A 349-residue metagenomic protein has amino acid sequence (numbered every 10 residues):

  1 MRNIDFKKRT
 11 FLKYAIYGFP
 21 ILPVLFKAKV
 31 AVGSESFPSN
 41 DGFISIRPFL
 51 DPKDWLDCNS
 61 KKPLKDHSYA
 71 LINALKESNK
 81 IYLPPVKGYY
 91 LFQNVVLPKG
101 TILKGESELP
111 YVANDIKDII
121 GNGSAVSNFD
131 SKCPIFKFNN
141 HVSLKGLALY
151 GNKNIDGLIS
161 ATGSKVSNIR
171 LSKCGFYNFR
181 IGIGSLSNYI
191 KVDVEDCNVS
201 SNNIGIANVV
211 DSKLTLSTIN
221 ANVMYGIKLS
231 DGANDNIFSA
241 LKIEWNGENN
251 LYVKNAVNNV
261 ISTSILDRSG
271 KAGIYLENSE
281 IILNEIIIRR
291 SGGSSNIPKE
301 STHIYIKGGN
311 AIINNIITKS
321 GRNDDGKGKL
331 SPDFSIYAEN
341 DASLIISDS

Functional and structural regions predicted by a protein language model:
M1-P20: N-terminal secretory signal peptides and thylakoid transit peptides that target proteins across membranes
L25-F49: C-terminal segment of N-terminal export signals and the immediately downstream linker at the start of the mature
D41, S78, V86-K87, F92 (+18 more regions): Surface-exposed or flexible loop/turn and strand-edge residues in extracellular/cell-surface modules
I46-P84, V96: Acidic Gly/Asp/Thr-rich repetitive segments characteristic of extracellular carbohydrate-active and adhesion proteins
I72-E77, Y89-K104, P110-K145, Y150-N168 (+3 more regions): Extracellular beta-strand-rich solenoid/capping regions of secreted or surface-exposed proteins that bind or remodel
P84, P98, K104-E106, K145 (+23 more regions): Feature marks extracellular polysaccharide-active and adherence modules
F92-Q93, E108, V112-K117, D130-C133 (+8 more regions): Short glycine/acidic-rich loop motifs that flank beta-strands on beta-rich extracellular proteins
S124, V142, V166, Y189-I190 (+6 more regions): Small-residue (G/S/T/A) turn/hinge positions that recur once per unit in extracellular repeat modules
